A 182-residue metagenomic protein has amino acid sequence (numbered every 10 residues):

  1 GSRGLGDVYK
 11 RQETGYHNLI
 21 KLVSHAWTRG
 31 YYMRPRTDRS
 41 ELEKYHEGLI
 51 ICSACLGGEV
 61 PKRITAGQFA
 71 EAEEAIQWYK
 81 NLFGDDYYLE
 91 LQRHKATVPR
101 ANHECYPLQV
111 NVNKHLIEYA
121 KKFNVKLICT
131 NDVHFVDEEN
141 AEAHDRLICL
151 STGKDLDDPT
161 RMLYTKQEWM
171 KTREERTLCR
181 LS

Functional and structural regions predicted by a protein language model:
R3-S182: Phosphodiester-processing cores and adjacent nucleic acid-binding clamps
